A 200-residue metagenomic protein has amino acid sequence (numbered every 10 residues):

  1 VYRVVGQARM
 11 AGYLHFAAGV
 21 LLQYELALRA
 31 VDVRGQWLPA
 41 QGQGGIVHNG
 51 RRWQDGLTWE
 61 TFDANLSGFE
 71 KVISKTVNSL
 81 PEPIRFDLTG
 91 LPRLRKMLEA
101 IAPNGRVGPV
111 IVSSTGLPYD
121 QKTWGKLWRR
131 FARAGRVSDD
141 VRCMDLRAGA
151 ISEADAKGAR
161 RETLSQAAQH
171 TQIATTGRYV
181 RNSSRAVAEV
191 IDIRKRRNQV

Functional and structural regions predicted by a protein language model:
V1-R34, R147: Basic, Lys/Arg- and aromatic-enriched nucleic-acid-binding interface segment
H15-A17, Q23, L117, Q121 (+1 more regions): Short basic/aromatic active-site micro-motif
L26, G35-A100: Conserved tyrosine-mediated DNA breakage-rejoining catalytic core shared by Y-recombinases
V33, W128-R129, C143-G158, L164-S165 (+1 more regions): Short, basic/aromatic-rich helical patch in the C-terminal catalytic core of site-specific tyrosine
P39-H48, D139, A159-V180: Short, polar N-cap/turn motifs at the start of nucleic acid-interacting alpha helices
F62, K75, A168-I193: Catalytic-site neighborhood detector that most strongly recognizes the C-terminal catalytic loop/helix of tyrosine
L80-S138: Active-site/catalytic core of tyrosine-dependent DNA strand-transfer enzymes
R196-V200: Intrinsically disordered, low-complexity basic tails/linkers immediately adjacent to helix-turn-helix/homeobox/MYB/SANT
